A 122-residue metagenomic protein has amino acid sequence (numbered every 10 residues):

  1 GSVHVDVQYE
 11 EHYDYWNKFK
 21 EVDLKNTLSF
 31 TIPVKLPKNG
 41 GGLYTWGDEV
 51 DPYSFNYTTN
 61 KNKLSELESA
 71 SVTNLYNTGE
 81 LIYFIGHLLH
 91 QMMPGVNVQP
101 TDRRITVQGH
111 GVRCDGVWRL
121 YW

Functional and structural regions predicted by a protein language model:
G1-L75, R119: Catalytic core of non-heme Fe(II) oxygenases with the double-stranded beta-helix
F55-W122: Catalytic core of Fe(II)/2-oxoglutarate
